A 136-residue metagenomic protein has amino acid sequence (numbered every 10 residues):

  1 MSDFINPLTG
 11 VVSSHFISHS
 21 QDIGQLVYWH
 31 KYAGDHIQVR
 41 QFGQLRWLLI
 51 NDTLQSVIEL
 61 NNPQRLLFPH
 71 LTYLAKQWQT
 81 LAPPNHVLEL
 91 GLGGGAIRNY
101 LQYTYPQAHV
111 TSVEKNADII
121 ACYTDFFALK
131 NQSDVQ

Functional and structural regions predicted by a protein language model:
M1-P84, Y103: Rossmann-like AdoMet
S2-N6, N61, R65-Q136: The AdoMet/dcAdoMet-binding core of the Class I SAM-like
